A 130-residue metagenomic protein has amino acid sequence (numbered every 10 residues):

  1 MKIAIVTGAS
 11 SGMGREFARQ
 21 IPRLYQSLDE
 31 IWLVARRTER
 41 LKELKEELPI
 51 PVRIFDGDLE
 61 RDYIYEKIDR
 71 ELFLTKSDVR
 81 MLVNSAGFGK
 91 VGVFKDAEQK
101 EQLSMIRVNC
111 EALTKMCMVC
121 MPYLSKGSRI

Functional and structural regions predicted by a protein language model:
S10-S11: Conserved glycine-rich cofactor-binding loop
G14-R15: N-terminal Rossmann-fold NAD(P) dinucleotide-binding loop
Y25-E43: Conserved glycine-rich Rossmann-like NAD(P)H-binding loop of the short-chain dehydrogenase/reductase
L48-Y63: Rossmann-fold cofactor-recognition segment
V83, M116-C120, L124: Hydrophobic positions on the long internal alpha-helix of Rossmann-like NAD(P)-dependent oxidoreductase domains
S85-K90: Conserved NAD(P)H cofactor-binding loop of Rossmann-fold oxidoreductase domains
V93-F94, E98-I106: Substrate-binding pocket helix/loop in short-chain dehydrogenase/reductase
